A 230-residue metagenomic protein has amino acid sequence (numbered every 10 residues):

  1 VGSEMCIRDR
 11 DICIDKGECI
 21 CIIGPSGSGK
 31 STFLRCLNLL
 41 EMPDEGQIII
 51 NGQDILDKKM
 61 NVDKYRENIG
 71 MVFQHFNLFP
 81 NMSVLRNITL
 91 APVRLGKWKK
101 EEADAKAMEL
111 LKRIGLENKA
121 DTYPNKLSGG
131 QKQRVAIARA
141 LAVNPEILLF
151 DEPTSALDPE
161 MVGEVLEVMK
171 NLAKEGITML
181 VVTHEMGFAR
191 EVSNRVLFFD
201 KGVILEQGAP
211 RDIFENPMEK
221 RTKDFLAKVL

Functional and structural regions predicted by a protein language model:
S3-E4, R8-P210: ABC family nucleotide-binding domain
D200-K201, Q207, R211-L230: C-terminal boundary and immediately downstream tail of ABC-type ATPase nucleotide-binding domains
